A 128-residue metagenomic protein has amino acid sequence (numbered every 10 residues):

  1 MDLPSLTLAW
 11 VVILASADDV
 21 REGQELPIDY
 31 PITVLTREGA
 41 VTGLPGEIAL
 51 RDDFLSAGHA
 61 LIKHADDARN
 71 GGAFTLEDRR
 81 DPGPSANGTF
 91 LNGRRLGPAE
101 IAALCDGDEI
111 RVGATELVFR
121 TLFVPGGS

Functional and structural regions predicted by a protein language model:
M1-D53, K63-A73, V118-S128: Intrinsically disordered, low-complexity acidic Ser/Thr-rich regulatory segments
A15-A17, E77-P82: Secondary-structure transition/turn motif
L35, N70-G72, P82, A86-S128: C-terminal boundary/linker segments immediately following FHA domains
E47, D52, D78, D106-D108: Acidic side chains
S56-G58: Short, solvent-exposed loop/turn segments enriched in Ser/Thr/Gly
L61-K63, V112: Contiguous, function-dense segments enriched for cysteine-driven chemistry and partner/ligand-binding capacity
